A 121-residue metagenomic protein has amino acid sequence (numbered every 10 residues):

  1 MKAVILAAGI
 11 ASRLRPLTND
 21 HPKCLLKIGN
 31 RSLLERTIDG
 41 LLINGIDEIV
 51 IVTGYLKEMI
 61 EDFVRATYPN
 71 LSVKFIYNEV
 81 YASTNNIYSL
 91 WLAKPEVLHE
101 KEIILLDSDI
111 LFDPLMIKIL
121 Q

Functional and structural regions predicted by a protein language model:
M1-T18: N-terminal nucleotide-binding beta1-loop-alpha1 segment
K2-I5, R31-E102: Conserved N-terminal catalytic core of the sugar/cofactor nucleotidyltransferase
A8, G54, S108: Cofactor-binding loop segments of dinucleotide-utilizing enzymes, especially the Rossmann-like FAD- and NAD(P)+-binding
I10, H21, L56: A generic "binding-loop/recognition-motif" signal
R15, E61, I117: A short local structural element in Rossmann-fold oxidoreductases
D20-E35: Short catalytic helix/loop segments, enriched in acidic residues and glycine and frequently bearing histidine
E100-L111: Short beta-strand-to-loop acidic/aromatic patch adjacent to the donor-nucleotide binding site
L115-Q121: Conserved donor-nucleotide/metal-binding helix-loop-beta segment in metal-dependent transferases, i.e., the alpha-helix
